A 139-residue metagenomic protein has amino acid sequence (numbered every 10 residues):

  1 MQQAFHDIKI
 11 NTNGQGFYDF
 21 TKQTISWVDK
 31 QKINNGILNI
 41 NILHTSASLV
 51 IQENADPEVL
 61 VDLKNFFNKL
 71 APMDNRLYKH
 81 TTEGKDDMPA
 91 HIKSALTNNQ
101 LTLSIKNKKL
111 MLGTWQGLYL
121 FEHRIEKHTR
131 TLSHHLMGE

Functional and structural regions predicted by a protein language model:
M1-E139: Active-site histidine-anchored catalytic micro-motif
